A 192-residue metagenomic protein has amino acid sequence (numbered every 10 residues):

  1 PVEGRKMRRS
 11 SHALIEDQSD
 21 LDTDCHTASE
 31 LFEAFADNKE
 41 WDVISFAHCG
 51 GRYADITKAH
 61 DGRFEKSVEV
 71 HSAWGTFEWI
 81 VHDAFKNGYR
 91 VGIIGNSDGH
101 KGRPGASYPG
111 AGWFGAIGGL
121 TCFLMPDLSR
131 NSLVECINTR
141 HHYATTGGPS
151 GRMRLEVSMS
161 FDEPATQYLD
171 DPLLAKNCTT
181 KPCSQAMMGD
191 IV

Functional and structural regions predicted by a protein language model:
P1-S72, P104, G110-F114: Surface-exposed loop and adjacent secondary-structure segments within mature catalytic domains
H26-T27, G75-T76, F85: Short, glycine/acidic-rich beta->alpha junctions
C49-A59, F64-K66, E78-V192: C-terminal functional module detector
